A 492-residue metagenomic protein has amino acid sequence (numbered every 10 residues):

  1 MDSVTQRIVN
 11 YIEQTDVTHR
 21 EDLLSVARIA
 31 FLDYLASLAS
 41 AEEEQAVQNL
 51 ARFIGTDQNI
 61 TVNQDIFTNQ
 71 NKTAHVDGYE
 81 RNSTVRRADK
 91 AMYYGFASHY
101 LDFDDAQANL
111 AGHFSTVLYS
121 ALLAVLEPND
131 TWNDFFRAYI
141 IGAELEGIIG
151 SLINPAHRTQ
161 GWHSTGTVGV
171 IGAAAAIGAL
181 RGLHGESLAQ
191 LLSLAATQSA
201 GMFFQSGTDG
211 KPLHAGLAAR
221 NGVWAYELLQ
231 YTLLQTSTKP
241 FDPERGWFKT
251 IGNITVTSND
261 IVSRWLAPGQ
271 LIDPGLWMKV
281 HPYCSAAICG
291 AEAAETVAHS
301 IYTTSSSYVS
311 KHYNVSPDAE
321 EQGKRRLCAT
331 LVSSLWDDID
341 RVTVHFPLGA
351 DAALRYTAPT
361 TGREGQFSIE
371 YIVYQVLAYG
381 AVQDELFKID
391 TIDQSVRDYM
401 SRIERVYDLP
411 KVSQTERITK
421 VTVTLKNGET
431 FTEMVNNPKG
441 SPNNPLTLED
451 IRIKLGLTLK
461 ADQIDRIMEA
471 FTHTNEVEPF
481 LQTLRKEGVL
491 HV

Functional and structural regions predicted by a protein language model:
M1-A111, G210, H214-R220, E227 (+1 more regions): Terminal-appendage/accessory-domain detector
L24, R28, L32, L118 (+3 more regions): Hydrophobic face of alpha-helices
M92-T131, L145: Function-dense linear segments that define catalytic or interfacial modules in macromolecule-processing proteins
S115-Y119, A124, P128, L145 (+3 more regions): Short connector loops/turns at beta-strand edges and beta->alpha or beta->beta junctions
T116-A124, V168, G172-A176, N221 (+2 more regions): Short amphipathic alpha-helical face segments that pack within enzyme cores and frequently flank/anchor catalytic
E127-R137, I141-W224, T236-E244: Glycine-rich, mobile lid/loop segments that gate access to catalytic sites or pores
